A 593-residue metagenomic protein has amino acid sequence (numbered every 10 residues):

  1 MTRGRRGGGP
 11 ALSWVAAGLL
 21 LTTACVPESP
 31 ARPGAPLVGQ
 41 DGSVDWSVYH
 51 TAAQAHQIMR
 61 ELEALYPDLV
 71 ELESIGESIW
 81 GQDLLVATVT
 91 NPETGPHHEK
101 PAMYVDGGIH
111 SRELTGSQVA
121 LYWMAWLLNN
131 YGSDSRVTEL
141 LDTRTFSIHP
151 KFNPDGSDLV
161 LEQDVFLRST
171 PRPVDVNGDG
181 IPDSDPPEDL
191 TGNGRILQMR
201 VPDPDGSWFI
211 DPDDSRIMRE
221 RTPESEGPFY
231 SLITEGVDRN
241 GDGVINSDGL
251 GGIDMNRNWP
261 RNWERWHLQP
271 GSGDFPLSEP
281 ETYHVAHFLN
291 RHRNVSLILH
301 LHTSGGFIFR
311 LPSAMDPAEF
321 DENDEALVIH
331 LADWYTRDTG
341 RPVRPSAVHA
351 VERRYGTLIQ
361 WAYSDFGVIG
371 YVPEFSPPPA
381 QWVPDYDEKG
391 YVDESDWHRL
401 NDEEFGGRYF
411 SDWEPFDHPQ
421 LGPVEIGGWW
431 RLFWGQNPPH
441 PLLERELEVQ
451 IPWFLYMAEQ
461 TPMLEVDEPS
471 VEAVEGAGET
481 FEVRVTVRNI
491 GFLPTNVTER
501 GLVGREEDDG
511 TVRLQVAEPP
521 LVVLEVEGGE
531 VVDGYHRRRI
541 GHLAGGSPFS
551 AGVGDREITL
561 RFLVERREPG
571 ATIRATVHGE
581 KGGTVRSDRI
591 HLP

Functional and structural regions predicted by a protein language model:
S13-A24: Bacterial N-terminal signal peptides
E71, D83, A102, S147-P150 (+10 more regions): Metallocarboxypeptidase
E99-A102, L114-Q118, Y122-F320: Active-site/substrate-binding loop(s) of hydrolase catalytic cores
N489-L493, E568, K581: Short, acidic/polar linear motifs in exposed loop/turn regions
V497-P520: Short coil-to-beta strand junction motifs in C2/discoidin
R556-E568: Short, hydrophobic beta-strand segments
G570-G579: Short, aromatic- and glycine-rich surface loops/edge beta-strands on solvent-exposed regions
G583-L592: Edge beta-strands of extracellular beta-sandwich domains
